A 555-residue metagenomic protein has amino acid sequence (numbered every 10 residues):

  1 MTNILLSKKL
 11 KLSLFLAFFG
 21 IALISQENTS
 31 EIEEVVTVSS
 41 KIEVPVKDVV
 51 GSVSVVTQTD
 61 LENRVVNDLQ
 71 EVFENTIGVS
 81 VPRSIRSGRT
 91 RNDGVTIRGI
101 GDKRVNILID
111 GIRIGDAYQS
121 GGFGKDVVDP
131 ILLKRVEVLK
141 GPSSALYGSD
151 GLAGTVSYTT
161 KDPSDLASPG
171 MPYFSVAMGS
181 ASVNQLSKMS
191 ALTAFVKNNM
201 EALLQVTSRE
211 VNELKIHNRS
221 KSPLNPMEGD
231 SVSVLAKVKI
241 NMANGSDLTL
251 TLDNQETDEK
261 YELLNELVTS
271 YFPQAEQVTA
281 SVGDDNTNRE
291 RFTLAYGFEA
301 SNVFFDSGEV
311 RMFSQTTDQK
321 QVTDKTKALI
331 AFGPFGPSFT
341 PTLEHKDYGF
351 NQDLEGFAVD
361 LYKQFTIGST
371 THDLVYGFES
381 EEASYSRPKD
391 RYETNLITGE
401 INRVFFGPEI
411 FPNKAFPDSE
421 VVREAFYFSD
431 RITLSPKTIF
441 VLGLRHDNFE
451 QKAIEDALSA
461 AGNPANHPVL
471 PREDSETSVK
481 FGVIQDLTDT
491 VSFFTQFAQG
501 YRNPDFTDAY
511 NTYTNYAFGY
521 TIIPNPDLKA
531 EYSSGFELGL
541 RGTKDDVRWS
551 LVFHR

Functional and structural regions predicted by a protein language model:
I32-R64, G94: N-terminal periplasmic "start-of-domain" segments of outer-membrane beta-barrel proteins
L69-V72, D93-T96, L108, G124-D129 (+2 more regions): N-terminal periplasmic accessory domains that precede and gate Gram-negative outer-membrane beta-barrel machines
Q70, E74-I112: Extracytoplasmic beta-strand/coil segments of soluble accessory domains associated with Gram-negative outer-membrane
R113-P142: Short acidic/polar hinge/loop motifs at secondary-structure boundaries that mediate gating or recognition
F174, M178, E201-L204, N212 (+4 more regions): Membrane-embedded beta-barrel scaffold of Gram-negative outer-membrane proteins
S180-E210, K221-E262, D284-E299, G368 (+1 more regions): Transmembrane beta-barrel wall of Gram-negative outer-membrane proteins
N241, G245-Q255, T287-L458, I484-D486 (+2 more regions): Face-selective signature of the C-terminal outer-membrane beta-barrel domain
Q274-S301, A415-R423, P468-S478, G482 (+2 more regions): Outer-membrane beta-barrel signature, preferentially recognizing the C-terminal barrel domain of Gram-negative
